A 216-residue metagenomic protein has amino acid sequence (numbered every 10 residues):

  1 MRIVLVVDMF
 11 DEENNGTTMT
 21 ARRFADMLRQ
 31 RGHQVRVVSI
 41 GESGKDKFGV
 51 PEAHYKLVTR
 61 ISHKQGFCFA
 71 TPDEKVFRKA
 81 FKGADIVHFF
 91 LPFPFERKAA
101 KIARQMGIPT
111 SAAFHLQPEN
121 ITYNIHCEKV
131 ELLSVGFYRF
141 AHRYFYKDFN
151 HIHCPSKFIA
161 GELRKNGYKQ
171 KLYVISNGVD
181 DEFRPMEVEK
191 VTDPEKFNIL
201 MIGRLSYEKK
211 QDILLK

Functional and structural regions predicted by a protein language model:
M1-G44, G49, K82: N-terminal subdomain of nucleotide-sugar transferases
I3, I86, A103-Y123, H153: Active-site proximal beta-strand in glycosyltransferases
G41, F158, G178: Carbohydrate-associated surface elements
F77-E96, I108-A113: Short N-terminal targeting/anchoring amphipathic segment
Q105, L133-H151, N166: Membrane-proximal helix-turn-helix segments that form the acceptor-binding/catalytic region of lipid-linked
N120-Y144, D181, P185: Nucleotide-sugar donor phosphate/pyrophosphate-binding loop at the beta->alpha transition of glycosyltransferases
V179-K196: Acidic anion/phosphate-binding donor-loop and adjacent secondary structure in glycosyltransferase catalytic cores
V191-L215: Conserved donor-binding/catalytic core segment of Leloir-type glycosyltransferases
